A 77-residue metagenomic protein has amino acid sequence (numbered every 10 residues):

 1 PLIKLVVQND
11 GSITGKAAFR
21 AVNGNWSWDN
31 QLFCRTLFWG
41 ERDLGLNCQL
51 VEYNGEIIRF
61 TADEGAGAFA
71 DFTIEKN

Functional and structural regions predicted by a protein language model:
P1-N77: Lipid interaction determinants
